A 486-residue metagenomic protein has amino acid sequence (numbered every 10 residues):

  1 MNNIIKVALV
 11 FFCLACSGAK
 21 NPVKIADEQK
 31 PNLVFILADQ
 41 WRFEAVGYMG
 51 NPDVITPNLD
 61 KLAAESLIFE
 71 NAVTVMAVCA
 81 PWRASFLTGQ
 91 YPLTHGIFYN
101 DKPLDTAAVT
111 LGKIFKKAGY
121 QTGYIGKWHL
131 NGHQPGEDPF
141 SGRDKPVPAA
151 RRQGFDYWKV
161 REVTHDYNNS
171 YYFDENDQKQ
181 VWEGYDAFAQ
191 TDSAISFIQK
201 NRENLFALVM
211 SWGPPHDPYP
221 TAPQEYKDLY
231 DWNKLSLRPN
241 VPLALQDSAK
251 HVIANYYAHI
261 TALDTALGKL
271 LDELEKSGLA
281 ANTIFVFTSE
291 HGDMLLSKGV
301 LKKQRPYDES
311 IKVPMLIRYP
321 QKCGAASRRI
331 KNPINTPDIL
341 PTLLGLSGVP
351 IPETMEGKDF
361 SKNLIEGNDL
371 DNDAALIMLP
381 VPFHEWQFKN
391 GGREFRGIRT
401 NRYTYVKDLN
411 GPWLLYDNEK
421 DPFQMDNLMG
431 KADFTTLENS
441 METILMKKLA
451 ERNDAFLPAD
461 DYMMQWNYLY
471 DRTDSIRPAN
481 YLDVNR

Functional and structural regions predicted by a protein language model:
N2-I4, A8, C16-D408, W413 (+3 more regions): Formylglycine-dependent sulfatase
A281, P350, E451-A459: Short, polar/charged, Gly/Pro-enriched helix-capping and turn/loop motifs at alpha-helix termini and inter-helix linkers
D454-D471: Short, charged, surface-exposed hinge/linker loops at domain edges that act as mobile lids or interdomain connectors
